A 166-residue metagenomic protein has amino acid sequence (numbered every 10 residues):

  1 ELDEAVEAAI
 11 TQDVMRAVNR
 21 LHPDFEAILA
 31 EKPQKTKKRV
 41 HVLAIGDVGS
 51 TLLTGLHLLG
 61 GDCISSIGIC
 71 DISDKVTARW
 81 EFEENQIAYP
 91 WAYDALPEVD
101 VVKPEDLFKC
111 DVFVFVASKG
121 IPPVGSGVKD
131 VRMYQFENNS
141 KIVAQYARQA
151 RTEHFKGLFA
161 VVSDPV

Functional and structural regions predicted by a protein language model:
E1-K38: Glycine/serine-rich phosphate-binding loop and adjoining beta1-alpha1 elements at the start of nucleotide-handling
V42-A44, I69: Hydrophobic Val/Ile/Leu positions in short beta-strands of Rossmann-like dinucleotide-binding domains
D47-L52: Hydrophobic/small residue at the entry helix of a nucleotide-binding pocket
L56: Aromatic pocket-lining residues of Rossmann-like dinucleotide-binding sites
L59-S66: Conserved S-adenosyl-L-methionine
S66, C70-C110: Conserved N-terminal Rossmann-fold NAD(P) cofactor-binding segment
D94-G157: Rossmann-like NAD(P)-binding element
F155-V166: Conserved Class I SAM-dependent methyltransferase catalytic core
